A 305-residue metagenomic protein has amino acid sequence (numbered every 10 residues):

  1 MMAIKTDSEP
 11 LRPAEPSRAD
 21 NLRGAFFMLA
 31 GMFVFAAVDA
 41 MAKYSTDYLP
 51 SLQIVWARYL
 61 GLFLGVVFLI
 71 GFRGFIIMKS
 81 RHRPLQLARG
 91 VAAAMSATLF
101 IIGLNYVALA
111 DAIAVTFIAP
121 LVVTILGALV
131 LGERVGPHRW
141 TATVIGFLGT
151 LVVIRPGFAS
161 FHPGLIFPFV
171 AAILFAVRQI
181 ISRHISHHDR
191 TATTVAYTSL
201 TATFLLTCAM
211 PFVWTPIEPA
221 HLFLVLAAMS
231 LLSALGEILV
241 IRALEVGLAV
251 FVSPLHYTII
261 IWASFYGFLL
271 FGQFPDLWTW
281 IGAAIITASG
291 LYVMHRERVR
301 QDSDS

Functional and structural regions predicted by a protein language model:
M1-A30, F63-A88, P137, L200-A227 (+2 more regions): Membrane-interface interhelical linkers
M2-Q53, S160-H184, S305: Glycine-/small-residue-enriched transmembrane alpha-helix faces in small-molecule transporters and effluxers
T6, H138-R155, W278-E297: Hydrophobic transmembrane alpha-helices of multi-pass small-molecule transport proteins
M32-A40, V67, G90-T98, P120-I125 (+7 more regions): Hydrophobic/small/kink-forming positions within alpha-helical transmembrane segments of polytopic membrane proteins
K43, S51, V66, A159-E218 (+2 more regions): Transmembrane alpha-helical segments that form core, pore/gating elements of small-molecule transporters/exporters
F75-D111, V152, L231-V246: Specific transmembrane alpha-helical segments of multi-pass solute transporters/efflux pumps, especially DMT/EamA
I102, A119-T141, I261-W280: C-terminal transmembrane-helix exit sites in multi-pass transporters
I113-I118, I185-L200, I238-F268: Helix-helix packing/entry segments at the starts of transmembrane helices
